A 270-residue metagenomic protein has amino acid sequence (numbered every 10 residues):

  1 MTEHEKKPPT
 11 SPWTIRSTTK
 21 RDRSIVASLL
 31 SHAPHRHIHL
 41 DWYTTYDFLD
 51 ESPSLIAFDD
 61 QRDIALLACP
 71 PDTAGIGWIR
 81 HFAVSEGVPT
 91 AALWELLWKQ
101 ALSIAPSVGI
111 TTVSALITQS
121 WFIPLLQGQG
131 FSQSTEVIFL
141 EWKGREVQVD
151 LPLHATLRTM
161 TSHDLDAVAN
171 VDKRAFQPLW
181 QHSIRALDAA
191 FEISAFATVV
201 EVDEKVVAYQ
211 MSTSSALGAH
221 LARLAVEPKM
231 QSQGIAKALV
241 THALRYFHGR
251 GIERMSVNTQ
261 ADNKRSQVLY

Functional and structural regions predicted by a protein language model:
M1-K7, T73, S85-L153: Acyl-donor-binding surface of acyltransferase catalytic domains
K7-V26, T156-V168: A short beta-loop-alpha structural element at the N-terminal edge of CoA-dependent acyl/N-acetyltransferase catalytic
S17, S28-D41, N170-H182: Helix-loop element at the rim of GNAT/NAT acetyltransferase active sites that forms part of the acceptor-substrate
D41-K99, S103, V202, V207-A222 (+1 more regions): Conserved donor-binding loop and adjoining core beta-sheet/short helix segment in diverse acyl/aminoacyl transferases
T90-S103, V226, S232-R245, G249 (+1 more regions): Conserved acetyl-CoA-binding loop-helix of GNAT-fold acetyltransferases
V113-L116, L221, M255-T259: Conserved hydrophobic beta-strand within the GNAT/NAT acetyltransferase core sheet that lines the active-site cleft
I138-T161, E253, N258-K264: C-terminal "cap" of GNAT-fold acetyltransferases
W180-H182, A189-V202, V206-S215: Phosphate-binding active sites in nucleotide-utilizing proteins
